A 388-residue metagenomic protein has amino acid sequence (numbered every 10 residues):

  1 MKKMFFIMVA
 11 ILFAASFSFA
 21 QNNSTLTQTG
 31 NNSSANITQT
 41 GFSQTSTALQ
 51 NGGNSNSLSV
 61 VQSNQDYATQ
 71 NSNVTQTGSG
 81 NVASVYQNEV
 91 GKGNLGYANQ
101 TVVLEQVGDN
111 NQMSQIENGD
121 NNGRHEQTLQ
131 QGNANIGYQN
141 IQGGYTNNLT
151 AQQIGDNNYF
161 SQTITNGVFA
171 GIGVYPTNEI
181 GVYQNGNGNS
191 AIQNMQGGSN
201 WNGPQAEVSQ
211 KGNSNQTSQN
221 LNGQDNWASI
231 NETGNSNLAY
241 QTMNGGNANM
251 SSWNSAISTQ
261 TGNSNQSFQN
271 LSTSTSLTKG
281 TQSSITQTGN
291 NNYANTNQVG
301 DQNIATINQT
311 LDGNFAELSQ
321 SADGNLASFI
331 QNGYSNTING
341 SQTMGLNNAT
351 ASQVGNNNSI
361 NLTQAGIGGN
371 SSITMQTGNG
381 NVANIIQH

Functional and structural regions predicted by a protein language model:
M1-K2: N-terminal secretory signal peptides that target proteins for export/translocation
F5, L12-A20: Sec/Tat signal peptide C-region and signal peptidase I cleavage site
I7-V9, L26-T27: Short helix-onset patch at the extreme N-terminus, typifying the N->h transition of secretory signal peptides
Q21-H388: Low-complexity repeat regions of mature extracellularly deployed or surface/particle-associated proteins
